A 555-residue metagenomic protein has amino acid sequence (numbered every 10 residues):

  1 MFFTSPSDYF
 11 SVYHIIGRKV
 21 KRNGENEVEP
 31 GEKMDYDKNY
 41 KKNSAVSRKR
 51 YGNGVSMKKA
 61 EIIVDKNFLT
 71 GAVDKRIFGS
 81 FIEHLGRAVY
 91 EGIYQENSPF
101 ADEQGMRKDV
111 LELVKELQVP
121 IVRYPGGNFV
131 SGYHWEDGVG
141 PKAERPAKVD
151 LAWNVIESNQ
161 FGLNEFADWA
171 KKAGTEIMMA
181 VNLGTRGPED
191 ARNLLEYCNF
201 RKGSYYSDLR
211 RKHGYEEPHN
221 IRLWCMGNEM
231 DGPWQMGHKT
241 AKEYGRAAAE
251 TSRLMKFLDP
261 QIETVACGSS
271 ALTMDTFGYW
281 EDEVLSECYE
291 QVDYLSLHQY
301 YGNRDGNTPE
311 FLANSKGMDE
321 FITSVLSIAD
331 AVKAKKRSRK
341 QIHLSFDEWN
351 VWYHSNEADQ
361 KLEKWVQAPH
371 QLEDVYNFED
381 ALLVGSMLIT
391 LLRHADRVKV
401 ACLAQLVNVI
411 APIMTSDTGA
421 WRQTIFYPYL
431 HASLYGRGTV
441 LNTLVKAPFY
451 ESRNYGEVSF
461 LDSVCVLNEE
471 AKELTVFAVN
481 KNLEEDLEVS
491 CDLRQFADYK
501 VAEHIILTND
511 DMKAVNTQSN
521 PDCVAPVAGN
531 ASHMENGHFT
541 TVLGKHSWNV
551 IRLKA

Functional and structural regions predicted by a protein language model:
M1, M34, V55-M57: Initiator methionine at the very start of the polypeptide chain
F2-P6: Extreme N-terminal basic, low-complexity initiation segments that serve as generic localization/processing leaders
Y9-I16, E25, E32-N53: Short, positively charged and aromatic/hydrophobic N-terminal segments
Y40-N43, R48-W280, L285-Y294, M318-D319 (+2 more regions): Non-catalytic accessory regions flanking glycosidase/transglycosidase catalytic cores in CAZymes
H298-A313: Active-site His/acidic residue clusters
